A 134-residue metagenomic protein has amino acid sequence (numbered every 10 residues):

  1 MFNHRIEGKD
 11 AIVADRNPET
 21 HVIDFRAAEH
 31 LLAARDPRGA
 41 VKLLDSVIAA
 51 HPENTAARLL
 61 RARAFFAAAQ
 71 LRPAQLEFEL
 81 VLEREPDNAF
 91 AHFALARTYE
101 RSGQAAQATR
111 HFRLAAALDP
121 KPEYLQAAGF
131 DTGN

Functional and structural regions predicted by a protein language model:
M1-I23: Long, contiguous interaction/recruitment modules in multidomain scaffold/adaptor proteins
R16, A50, R84, R101 (+1 more regions): Structural marker of alpha-solenoid helical repeat scaffolds
P18-E53, A67: Alpha-helical segment of the N-proximal tetratricopeptide repeat
V22, A56, P73, F90 (+1 more regions): Start-of-helix register in tetratricopeptide repeats
A34-K42, A68-L80, S102-L114: Structural signature of tandem alpha-helical TPR/SEL1-like repeats, specifically the intra-repeat loop/turn
